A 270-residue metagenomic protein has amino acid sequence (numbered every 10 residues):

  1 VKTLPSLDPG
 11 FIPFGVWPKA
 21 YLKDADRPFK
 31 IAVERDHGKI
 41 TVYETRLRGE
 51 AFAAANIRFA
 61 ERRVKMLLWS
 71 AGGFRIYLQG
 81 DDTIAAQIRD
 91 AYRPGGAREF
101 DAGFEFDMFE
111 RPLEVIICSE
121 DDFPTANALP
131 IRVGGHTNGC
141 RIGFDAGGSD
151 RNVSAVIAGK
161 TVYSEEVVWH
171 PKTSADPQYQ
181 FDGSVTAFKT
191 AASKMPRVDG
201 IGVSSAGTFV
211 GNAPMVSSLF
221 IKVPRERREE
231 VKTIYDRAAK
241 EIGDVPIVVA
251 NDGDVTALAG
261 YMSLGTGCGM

Functional and structural regions predicted by a protein language model:
V1-N127: N-terminal accessory interaction module
K19-Y21, P28-A51, A146-T186, S217-I221: Short glycine-rich, Thr/Ser-proximal phosphate-binding strand/loop in the N-terminal lobe of ATP-dependent enzymes
L22-A25, M66-G73, G135-T137, S193-P196 (+1 more regions): Flexible, charged surface loops at secondary-structure boundaries
G49-E61, K65-A71, Q87-C118, E166-D182 (+2 more regions): Glycine-rich phosphate-binding loop and adjoining helix at the ATP-binding site of ATP-dependent phosphoryl-transfer
R75-Y77, R132, G139-D145, V198-G202 (+2 more regions): Short glycine-aspartate micro-motif
Q79-D81, S204-T208: Short loop/turn motifs enriched for small/polar and acidic residues
A128-V162, G269-M270: Gly/Thr-rich phosphate-binding beta-strand-loop-beta motif of the actin/hexokinase/Hsp70
N138-G143, F181-V198: Short amphipathic alpha-helices and their capping/turn segments at secondary-structure boundaries
